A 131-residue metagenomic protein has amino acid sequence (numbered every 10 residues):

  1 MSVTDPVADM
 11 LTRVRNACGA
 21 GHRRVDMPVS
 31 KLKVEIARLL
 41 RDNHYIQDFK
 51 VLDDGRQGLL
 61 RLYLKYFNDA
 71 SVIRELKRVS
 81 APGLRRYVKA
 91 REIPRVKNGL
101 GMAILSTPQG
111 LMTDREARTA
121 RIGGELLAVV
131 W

Functional and structural regions predicted by a protein language model:
M1-W131: Core subunits and conserved enzymes of cellular information-processing and envelope-translocation systems across
